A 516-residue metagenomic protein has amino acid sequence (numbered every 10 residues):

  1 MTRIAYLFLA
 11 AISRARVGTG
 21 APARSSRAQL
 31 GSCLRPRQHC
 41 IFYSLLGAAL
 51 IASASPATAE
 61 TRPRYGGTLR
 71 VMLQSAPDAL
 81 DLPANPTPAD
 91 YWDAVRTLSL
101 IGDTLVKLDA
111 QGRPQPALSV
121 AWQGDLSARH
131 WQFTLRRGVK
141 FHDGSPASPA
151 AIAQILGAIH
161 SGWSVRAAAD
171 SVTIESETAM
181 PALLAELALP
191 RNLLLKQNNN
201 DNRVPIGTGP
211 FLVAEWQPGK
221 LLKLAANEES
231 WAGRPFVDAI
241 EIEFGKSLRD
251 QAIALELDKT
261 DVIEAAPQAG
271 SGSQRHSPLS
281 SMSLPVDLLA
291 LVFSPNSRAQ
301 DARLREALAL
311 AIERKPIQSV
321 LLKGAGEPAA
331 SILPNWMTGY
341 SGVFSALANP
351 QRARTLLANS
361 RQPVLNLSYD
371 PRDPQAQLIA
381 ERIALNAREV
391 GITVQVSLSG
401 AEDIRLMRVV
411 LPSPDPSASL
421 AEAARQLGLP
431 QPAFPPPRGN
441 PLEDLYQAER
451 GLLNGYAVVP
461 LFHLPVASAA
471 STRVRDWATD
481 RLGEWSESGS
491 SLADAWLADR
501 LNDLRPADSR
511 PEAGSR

Functional and structural regions predicted by a protein language model:
R3, L7, R16, S25 (+4 more regions): Surface-exposed binding/hinge segments that line and control ligand-binding clefts or catalytic entry sites
R70, P149-Q154, S171-T173, P210 (+6 more regions): Alpha-helical secondary-structure segments
M72-L126, I206: N-terminal lobe/hinge region of extracytoplasmic solute-binding protein
D93, L118-W163, T173, R298: Aromatic- and charge-enriched surface segment that lines or borders ligand/interaction sites
T178, A185-A239, L248-D250, L497-E512: Gly/Pro-rich hinge or "lid" segments in bacterial periplasmic/extracellular proteins
E228-S273: Ligand-site clamp/hinge motif
K323-R361, P371-Q377: Structural transition elements
A470-R516: Long beta-strand-rich cores associated with HINT superfamily self-processing modules
